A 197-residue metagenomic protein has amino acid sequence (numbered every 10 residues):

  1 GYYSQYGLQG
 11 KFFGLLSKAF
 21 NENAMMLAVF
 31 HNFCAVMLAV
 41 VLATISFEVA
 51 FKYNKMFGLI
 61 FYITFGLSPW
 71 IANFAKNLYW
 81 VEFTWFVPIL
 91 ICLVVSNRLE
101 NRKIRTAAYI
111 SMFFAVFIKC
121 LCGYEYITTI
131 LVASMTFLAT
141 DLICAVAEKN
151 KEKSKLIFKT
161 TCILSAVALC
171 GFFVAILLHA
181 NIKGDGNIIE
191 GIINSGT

Functional and structural regions predicted by a protein language model:
G1-A24: Short hydrophobic/aromatic helix or loop-helix immediately within or flanking a transmembrane segment in polytopic
N23-V29, F61-W85, V116-F117, L121: Aromatic- and kink-enriched transmembrane "portal" helix at the membrane-lumen/periplasm boundary that abuts
V29-G58: Transmembrane-helix motifs of polytopic, lipid-linked glycan transferases
F33-V41, Y79-I91, L131: Membrane-embedded alpha-helical segments of multi-pass membrane proteins, especially the transmembrane helices
L90-A107, I143-C144: Membrane-interface transmembrane helices that cradle and orient dolichyl/undecaprenyl
A107-Y126, I130, L164-A166: Membrane-interface alpha helices of multi-pass inner-membrane proteins
I130-L169: Perimembrane helix-loop-helix junctions
T161-T197: Membrane-lumen/periplasm interface segments of specific transmembrane helices in polyprenyl phosphate-linked
